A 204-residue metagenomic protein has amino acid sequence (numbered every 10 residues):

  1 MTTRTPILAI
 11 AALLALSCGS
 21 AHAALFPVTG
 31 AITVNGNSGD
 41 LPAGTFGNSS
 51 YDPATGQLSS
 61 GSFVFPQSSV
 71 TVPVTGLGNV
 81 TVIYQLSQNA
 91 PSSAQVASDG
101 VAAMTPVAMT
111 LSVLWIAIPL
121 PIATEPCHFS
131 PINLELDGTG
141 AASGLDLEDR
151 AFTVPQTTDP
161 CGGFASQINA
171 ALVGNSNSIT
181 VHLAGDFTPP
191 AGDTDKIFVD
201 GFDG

Functional and structural regions predicted by a protein language model:
M1-L8: Bacterial N-terminal signal peptides that target proteins for export
A9-S17: Bacterial N-terminal signal peptides
C18-A23: Sec/Tat signal peptide C-region and signal peptidase I cleavage site
A24-D195: Extracytosolic secretory-pathway proteins
V199-D203: Ser/Thr-rich, Pro/Gly/Ala-heavy low-complexity intrinsically disordered linkers and tails of secreted extracellular
